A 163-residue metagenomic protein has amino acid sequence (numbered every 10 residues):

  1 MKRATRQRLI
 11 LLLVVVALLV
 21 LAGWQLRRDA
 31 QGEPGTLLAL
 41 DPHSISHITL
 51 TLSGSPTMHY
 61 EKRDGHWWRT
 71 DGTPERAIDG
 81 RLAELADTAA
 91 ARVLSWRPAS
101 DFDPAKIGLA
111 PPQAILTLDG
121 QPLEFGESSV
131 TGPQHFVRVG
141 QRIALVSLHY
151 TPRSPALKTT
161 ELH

Functional and structural regions predicted by a protein language model:
M1-H163: A short-motif feature that recognizes glycine-rich, charge-decorated loops that bind or process nucleotide phosphates
